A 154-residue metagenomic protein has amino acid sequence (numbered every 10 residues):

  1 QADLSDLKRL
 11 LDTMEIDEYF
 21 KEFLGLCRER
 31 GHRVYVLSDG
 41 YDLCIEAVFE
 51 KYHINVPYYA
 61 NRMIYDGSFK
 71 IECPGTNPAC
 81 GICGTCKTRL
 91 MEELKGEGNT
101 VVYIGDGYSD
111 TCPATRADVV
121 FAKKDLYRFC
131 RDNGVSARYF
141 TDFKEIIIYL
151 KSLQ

Functional and structural regions predicted by a protein language model:
Q1-E22, R30-H32: Metal-dependent phosphoesterase signature
E18-Y35, G40-Q154: C-terminal cap/substrate-recognition subdomain and adjoining C-terminal extension of metal-dependent phosphatase-like
